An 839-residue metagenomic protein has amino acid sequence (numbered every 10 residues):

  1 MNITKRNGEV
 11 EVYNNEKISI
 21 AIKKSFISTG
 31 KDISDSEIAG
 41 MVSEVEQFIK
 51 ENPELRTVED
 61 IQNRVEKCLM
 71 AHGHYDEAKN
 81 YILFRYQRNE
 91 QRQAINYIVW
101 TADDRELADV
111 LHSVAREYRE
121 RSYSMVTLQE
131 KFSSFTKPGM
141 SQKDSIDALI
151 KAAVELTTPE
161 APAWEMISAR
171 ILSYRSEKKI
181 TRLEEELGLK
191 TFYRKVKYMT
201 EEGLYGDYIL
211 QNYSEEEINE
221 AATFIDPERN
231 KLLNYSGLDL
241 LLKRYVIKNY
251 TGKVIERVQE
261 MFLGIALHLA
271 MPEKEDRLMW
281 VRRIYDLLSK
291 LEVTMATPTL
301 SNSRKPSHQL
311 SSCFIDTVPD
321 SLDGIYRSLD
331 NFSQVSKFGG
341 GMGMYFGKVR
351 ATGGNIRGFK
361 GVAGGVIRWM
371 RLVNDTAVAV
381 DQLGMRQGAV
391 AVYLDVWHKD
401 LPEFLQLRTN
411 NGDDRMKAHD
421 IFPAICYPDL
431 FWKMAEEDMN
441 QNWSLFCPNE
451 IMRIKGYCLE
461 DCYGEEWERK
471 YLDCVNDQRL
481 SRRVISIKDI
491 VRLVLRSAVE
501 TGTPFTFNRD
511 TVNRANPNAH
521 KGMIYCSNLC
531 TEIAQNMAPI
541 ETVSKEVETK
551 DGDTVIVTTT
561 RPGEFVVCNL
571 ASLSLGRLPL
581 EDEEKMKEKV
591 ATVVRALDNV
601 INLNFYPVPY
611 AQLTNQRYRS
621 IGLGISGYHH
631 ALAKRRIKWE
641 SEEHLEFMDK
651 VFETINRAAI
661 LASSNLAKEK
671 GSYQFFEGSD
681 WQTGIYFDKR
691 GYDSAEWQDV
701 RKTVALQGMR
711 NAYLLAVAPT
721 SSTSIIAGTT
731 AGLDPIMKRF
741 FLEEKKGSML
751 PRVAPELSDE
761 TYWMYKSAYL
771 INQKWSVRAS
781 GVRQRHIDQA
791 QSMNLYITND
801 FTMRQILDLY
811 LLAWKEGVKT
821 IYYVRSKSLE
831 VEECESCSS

Functional and structural regions predicted by a protein language model:
E9, S36-L263, M279-Y285: Core nucleic-acid recognition elements
E9-Y13, I33-S36, I98, A102 (+20 more regions): Alpha-helix capping and helix-loop boundary segments enriched in small/acidic/polar residues
N14-D32, L107-R121, L263-A270, A731-I736: Short, surface-exposed, low-complexity cationic segments
N80-Y81, R85, W164-V196, Y427 (+7 more regions): Terminal amphipathic helices with adjacent charged low-complexity linkers/tails
T181-P272, G358-L372, G384-G388, Y393-N528 (+2 more regions): Conserved, charged catalytic cores of large soluble enzymes
I218-E220, D226, K231-D239, T531-Q535 (+6 more regions): Catalytic alpha/beta core of large soluble enzyme barrels
I247, K253, E260-R277, V281 (+10 more regions): Function-dense linear segments that define catalytic or interfacial modules in macromolecule-processing proteins
L287, K305, L329, K589-Q612 (+2 more regions): Internal maturation/activation junctions in enzymes
